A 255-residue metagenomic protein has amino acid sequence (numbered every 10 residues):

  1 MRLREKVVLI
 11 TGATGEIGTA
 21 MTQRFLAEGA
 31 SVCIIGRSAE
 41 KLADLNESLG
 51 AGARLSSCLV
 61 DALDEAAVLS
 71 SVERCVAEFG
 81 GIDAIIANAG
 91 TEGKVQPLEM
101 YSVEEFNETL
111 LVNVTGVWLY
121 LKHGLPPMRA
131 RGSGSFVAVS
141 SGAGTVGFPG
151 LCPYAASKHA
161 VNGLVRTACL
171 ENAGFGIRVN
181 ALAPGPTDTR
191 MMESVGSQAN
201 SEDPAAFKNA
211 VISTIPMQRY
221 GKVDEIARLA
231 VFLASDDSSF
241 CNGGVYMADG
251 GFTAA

Functional and structural regions predicted by a protein language model:
R2, W118, R219-A248, T253: C-terminal substrate-recognition "lid" of short-chain dehydrogenase/reductases
T14-G15: Conserved glycine-rich cofactor-binding loop
Q96-L98, E105-E108, V211: Substrate-binding pocket helix/loop in short-chain dehydrogenase/reductase
L121, S157, V165: Active-site helix of classical SDR
P126, L170-E171, S239: Alpha-helical segment proximal to the catalytic Tyr-Lys
S141: Residue(s) in the substrate-gating loop at a strand-loop-helix junction that position the organic substrate next
A173, R178, C241-G243: Short, small/polar-rich loop/turn modules that mediate ligand/substrate recognition or access, typified
